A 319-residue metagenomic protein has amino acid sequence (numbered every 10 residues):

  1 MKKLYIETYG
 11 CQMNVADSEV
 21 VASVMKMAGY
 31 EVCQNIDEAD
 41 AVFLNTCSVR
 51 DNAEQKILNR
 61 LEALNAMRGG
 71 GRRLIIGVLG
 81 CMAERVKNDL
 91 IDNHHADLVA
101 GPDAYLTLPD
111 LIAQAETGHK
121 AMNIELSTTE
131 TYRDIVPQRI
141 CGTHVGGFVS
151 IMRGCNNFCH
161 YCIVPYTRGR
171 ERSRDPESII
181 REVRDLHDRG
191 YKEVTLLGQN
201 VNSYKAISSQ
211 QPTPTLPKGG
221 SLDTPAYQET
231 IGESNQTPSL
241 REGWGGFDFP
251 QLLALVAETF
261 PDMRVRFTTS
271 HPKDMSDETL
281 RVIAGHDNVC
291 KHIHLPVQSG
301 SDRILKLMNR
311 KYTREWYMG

Functional and structural regions predicted by a protein language model:
M1-Y204, Q210, I293, E315-G319: Proteins enriched for Cys/Gly/acidic motifs involved in redox and nucleic-acid/cofactor modification
I76-G80, D188-S209, Y227, I231 (+3 more regions): Conserved SAM/AdoMet-binding glycine-rich loop
S208-L216: Internal, charge-rich low-complexity segments
